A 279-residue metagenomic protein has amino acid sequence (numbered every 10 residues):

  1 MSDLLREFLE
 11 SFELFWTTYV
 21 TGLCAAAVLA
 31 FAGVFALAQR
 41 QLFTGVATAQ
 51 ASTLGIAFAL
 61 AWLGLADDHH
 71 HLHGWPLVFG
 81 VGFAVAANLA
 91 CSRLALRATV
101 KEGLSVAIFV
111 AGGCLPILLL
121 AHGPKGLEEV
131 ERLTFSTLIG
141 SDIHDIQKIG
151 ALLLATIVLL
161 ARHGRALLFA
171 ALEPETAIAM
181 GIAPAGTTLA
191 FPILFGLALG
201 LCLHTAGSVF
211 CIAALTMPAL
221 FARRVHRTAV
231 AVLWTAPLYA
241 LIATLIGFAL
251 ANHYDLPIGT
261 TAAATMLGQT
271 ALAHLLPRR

Functional and structural regions predicted by a protein language model:
M1-V28: Membrane-interfacial amphipathic/re-entrant helices at transmembrane-helix boundaries
L4, A98, S105-H163: Transmembrane helix-bundle core of multi-pass membrane transporters and related energy-transducing complexes
T21, H73-V81, K101-V106, I149-G150 (+2 more regions): Loop-to-transmembrane alpha-helix initiation sites
L23, A27-F31, G82-L89, L115 (+4 more regions): Generic alpha-helical transmembrane segments of integral inner-membrane proteins, especially permease/transport modules
V34-G126, A222-W234, A251-Y254: Short loop segments and helix-boundary regions at transmembrane helix junctions of multi-pass inner-membrane proteins
D145-P218: Helix-loop-helix "hairpin" substructures at the membrane interface of multi-pass membrane proteins
R165-A166, L275-R279: Membrane-interface capping segments at transmembrane-helix boundaries
T205, C211-T260: Transmembrane alpha-helical segments in multi-pass inner-membrane proteins
